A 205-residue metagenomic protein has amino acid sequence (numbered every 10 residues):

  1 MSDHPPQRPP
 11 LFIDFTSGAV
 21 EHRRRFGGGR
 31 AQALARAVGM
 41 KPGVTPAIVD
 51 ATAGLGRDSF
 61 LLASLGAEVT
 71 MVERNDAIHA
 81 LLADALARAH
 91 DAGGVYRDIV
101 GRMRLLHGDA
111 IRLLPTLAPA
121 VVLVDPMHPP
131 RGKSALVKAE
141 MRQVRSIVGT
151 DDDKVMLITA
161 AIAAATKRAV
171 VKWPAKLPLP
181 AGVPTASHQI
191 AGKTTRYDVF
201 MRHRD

Functional and structural regions predicted by a protein language model:
M1-I48, G56, S64, I190-T194 (+1 more regions): S-adenosyl-L-methionine
P46-L81: Basic (Lys/Arg-enriched) interaction patch that binds polyanionic ligands
A47, E68, R102, K167-R168: Residues at the starts of beta-strands that form the adenosine-phosphate
I48-L61, P119-K138: Conserved proline-anchored active-site loop of SAM-dependent methyltransferases that bridges a beta-strand
E68-L123: S-adenosyl-L-methionine
D109-L113, G149-I162: A short, acidic, amphipathic alpha-helical segment used as a generic capping/interface helix at domain edges
P126-L157: Mobile active-site "lid"/loop adjacent to the S-adenosyl-L-methionine
K154-M201: Conserved Class I SAM-dependent methyltransferase catalytic core
